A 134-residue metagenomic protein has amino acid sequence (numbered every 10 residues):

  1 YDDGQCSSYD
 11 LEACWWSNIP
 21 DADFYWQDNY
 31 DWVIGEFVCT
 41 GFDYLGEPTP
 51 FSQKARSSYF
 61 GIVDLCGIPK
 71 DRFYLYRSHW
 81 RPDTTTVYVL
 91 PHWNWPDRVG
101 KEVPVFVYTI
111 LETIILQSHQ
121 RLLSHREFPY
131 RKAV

Functional and structural regions predicted by a protein language model:
Y1-P129, V134: Extended substrate-binding grooves/exosites of carbohydrate-active enzymes
